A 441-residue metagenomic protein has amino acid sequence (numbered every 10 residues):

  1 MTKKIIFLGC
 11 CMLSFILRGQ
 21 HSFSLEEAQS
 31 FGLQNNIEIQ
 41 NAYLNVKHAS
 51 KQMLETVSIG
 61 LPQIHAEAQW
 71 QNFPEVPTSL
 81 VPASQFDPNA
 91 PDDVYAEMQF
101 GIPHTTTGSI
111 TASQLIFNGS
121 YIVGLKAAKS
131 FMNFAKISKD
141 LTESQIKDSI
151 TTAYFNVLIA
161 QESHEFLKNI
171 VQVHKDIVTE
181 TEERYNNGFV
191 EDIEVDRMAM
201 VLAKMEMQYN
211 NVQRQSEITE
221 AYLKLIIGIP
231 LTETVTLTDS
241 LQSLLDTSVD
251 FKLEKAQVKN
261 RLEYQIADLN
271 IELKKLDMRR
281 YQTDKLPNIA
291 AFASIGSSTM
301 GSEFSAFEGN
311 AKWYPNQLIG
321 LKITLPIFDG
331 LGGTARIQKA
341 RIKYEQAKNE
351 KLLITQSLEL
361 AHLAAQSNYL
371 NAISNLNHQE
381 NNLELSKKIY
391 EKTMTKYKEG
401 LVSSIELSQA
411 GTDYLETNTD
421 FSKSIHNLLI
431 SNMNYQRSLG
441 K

Functional and structural regions predicted by a protein language model:
M1-E26, L33-N36, S422, L428 (+1 more regions): Bacterial Sec-dependent N-terminal signal peptides
F15, Q71-E75, F117-G119, G296-M300 (+2 more regions): Structural signature of outer-membrane beta-barrel domains
G19-V76, L231, L237-K275, I327 (+1 more regions): Bacterial Sec-pathway N-terminal export signals of envelope proteins
Q40-L44, V57, I116-E143, I193 (+6 more regions): Sec/SRP-type N-terminal targeting helices
L44, S58, K204-I229, E384-K441: Short segments within alpha-helical structural elements
K51, K139, E143-V258, N368 (+1 more regions): Periplasmic alpha-helical coiled-coil/stalk elements that build and connect Gram-negative outer-membrane
L54, T111, D277-R280, K322: Outer-membrane beta-barrel architecture
E67-I110, S240-T247, F292-L325: Small/polar, glycine/serine/threonine/aspartate-rich low-complexity segments that form flexible
